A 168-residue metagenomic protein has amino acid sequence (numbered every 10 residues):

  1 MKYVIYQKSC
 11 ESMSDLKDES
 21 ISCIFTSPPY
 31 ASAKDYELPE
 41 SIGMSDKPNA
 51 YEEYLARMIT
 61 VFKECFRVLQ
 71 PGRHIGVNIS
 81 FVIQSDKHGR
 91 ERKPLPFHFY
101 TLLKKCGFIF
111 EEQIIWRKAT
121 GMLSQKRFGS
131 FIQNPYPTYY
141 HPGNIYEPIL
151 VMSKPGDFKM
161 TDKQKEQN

Functional and structural regions predicted by a protein language model:
M1-N168: Core catalytic lobe of class I
